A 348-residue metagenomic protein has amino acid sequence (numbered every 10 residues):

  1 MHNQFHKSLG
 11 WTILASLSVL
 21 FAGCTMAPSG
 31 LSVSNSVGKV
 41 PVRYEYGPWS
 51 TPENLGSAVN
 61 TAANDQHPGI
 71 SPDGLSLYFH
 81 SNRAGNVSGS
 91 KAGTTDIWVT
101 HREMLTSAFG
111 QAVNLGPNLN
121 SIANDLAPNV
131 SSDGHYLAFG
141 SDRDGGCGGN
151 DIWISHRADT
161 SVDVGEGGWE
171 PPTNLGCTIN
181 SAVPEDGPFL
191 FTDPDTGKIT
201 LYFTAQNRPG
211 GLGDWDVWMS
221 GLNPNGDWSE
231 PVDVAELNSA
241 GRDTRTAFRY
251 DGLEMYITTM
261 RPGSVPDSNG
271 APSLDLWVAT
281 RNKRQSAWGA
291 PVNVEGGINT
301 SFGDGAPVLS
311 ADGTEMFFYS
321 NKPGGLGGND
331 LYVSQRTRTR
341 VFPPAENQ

Functional and structural regions predicted by a protein language model:
H2-I13: Bacterial N-terminal signal peptides that target proteins for export
I13-V19: Hydrophobic helical h-region of N-terminal Sec-dependent signal peptides in bacterial secretory/periplasmic proteins
F21-G23: C-terminal motif of bacterial Sec signal peptides marking the signal peptidase cleavage site
T25-Q348: Short, conserved micro-motifs composed of acidic
